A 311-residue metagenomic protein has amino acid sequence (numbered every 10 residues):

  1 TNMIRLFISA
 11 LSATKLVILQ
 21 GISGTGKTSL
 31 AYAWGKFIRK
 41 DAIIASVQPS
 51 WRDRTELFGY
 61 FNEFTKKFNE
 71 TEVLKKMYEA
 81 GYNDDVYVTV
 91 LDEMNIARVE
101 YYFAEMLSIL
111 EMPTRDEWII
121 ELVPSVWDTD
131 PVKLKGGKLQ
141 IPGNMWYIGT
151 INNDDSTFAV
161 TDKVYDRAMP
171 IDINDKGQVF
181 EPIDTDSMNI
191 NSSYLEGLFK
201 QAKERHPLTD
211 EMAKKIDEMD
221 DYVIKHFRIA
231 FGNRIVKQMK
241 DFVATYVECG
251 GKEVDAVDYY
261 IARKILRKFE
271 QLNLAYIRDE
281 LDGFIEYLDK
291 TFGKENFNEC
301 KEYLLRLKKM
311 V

Functional and structural regions predicted by a protein language model:
T1-G197: AAA+ P-loop NTPase catalytic core and its hallmark functional loops
G143, I183-V311: Alpha-helical lid/collar subdomain of P-loop NTPases
